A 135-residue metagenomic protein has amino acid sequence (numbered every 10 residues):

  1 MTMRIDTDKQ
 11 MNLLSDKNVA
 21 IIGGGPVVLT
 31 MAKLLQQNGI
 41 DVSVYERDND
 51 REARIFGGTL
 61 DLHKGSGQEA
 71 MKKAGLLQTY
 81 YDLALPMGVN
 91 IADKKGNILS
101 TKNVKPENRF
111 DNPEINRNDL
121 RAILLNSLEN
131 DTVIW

Functional and structural regions predicted by a protein language model:
M1-K17: A short, basic/flexible loop-to-alpha-helix module at the beginning of a structural domain
D16-V27: Beta1/beta-strand and adjacent pyrophosphate-binding region of the FAD-binding site in flavoprotein oxidoreductases
L34, K64-W135: Conserved N-terminal helical subregion
Q36-F56: Glycine-rich FAD pyrophosphate-binding loop
N49-E69: Conserved N-terminal glycine-rich FAD pyrophosphate-binding loop of Rossmann-like flavoproteins
